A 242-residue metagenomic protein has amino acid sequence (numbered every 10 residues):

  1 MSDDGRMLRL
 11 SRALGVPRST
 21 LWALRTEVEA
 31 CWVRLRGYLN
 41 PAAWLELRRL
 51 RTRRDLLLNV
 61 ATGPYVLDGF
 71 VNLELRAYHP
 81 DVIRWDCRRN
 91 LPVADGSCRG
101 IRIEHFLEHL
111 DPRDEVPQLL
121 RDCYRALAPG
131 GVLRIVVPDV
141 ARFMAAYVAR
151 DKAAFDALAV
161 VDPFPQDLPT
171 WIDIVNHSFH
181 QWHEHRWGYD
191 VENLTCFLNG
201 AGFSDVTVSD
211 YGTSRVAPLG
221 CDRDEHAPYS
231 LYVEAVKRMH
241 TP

Functional and structural regions predicted by a protein language model:
M1, T241-P242: C-terminal end-of-chain micro-motif
M1-R53: Membrane-proximal basic amphipathic "stem/tether" segments
R6, R54-L57, R84, A201-S204: Aromatic-residue hotspot detector
R49, E74, N90, R223-D224: Short secondary-structure boundary/capping segments
L50-T52, P64, E225: Short, flexible hinge/linker loops that cap or flank conserved catalytic cores
D55-F143, E192, V233-M239: Conserved SAM-binding loop
D114-C123, A128, V132-T241: S-adenosyl-L-methionine-dependent methyltransferase catalytic module, highlighting the catalytic core
